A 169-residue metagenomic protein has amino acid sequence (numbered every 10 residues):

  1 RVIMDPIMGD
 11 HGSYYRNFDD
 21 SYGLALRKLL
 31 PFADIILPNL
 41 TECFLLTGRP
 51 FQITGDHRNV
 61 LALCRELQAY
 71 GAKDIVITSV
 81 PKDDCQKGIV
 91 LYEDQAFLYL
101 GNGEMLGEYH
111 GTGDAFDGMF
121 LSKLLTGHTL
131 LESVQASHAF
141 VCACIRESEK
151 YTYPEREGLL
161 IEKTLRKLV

Functional and structural regions predicted by a protein language model:
R1-V2, A72: Short beta-strand/loop segments at the ligand-binding rim of alpha/beta enzyme cores
V2-M4, I36: Hydrophobic faces of well-ordered beta-strands that scaffold small-molecule active sites in alpha/beta enzyme cores
P6-N17: Rossmann-like NAD(P)(H) cofactor-binding subdomain of soluble oxidoreductases
M8-D10, E42, S79-D83, G103-L106 (+1 more regions): Glycine-rich beta-alpha junction loops
N17-L98: Conserved phosphate/ATP/ADP-binding segment of small-molecule kinases
L45, L106-L130: Short, small-residue alpha-helix embedded
Q52-N59, L125-Q135: Short, charged, surface-exposed loops that flank catalytic or proteolytic processing sites
L131-V169: Charged C-terminal helix
